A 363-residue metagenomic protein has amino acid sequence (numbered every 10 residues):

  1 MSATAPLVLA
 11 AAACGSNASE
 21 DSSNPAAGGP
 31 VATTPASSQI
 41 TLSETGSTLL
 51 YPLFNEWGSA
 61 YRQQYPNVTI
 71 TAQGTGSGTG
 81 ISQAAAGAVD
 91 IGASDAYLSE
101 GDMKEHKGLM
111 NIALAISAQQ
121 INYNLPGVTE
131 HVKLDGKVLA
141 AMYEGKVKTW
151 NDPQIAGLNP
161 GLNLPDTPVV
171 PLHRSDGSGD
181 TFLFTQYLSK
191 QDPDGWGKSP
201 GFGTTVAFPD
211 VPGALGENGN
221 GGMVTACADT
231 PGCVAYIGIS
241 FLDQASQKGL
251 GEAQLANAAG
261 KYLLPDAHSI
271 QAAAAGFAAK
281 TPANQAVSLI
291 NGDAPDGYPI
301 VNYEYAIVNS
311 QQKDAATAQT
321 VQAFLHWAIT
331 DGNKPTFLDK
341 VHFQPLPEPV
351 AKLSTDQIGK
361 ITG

Functional and structural regions predicted by a protein language model:
M1-A5: Sec-dependent N-terminal signal peptides
P6-V8, T41: Acidic/proline-rich low-complexity IDRs
L9-A13: C-terminal motif of bacterial Sec signal peptides marking the signal peptidase cleavage site
G15-G363: Flexible loop/hinge segments at secondary-structure junctions
